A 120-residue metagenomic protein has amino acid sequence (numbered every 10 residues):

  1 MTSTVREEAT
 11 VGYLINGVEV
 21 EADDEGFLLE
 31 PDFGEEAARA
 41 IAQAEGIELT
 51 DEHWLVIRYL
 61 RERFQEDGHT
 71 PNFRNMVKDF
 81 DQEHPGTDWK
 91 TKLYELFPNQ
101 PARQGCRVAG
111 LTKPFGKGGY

Functional and structural regions predicted by a protein language model:
M1-T2: Ser/Thr/Pro-rich, acidic low-complexity intrinsically disordered regulatory segments
V5-R6: N-terminal amphipathic/basic leader segments beginning at the initiator methionine
Y13-E48: N-terminal first-folded block
A22, F73-N75, D79-Y120: Helix-rich interaction surfaces within compact, conserved domain-sized segments that mediate assembly or partner
E25-P31, Q65-H69, D79-D81, K92: A short, ordered amphipathic alpha-helix with a cationic face
E36-E66, F73, V77-F80, P98: Metallocofactor- and cofactor-centric catalytic cores in central/energy metabolism, strongly enriched
